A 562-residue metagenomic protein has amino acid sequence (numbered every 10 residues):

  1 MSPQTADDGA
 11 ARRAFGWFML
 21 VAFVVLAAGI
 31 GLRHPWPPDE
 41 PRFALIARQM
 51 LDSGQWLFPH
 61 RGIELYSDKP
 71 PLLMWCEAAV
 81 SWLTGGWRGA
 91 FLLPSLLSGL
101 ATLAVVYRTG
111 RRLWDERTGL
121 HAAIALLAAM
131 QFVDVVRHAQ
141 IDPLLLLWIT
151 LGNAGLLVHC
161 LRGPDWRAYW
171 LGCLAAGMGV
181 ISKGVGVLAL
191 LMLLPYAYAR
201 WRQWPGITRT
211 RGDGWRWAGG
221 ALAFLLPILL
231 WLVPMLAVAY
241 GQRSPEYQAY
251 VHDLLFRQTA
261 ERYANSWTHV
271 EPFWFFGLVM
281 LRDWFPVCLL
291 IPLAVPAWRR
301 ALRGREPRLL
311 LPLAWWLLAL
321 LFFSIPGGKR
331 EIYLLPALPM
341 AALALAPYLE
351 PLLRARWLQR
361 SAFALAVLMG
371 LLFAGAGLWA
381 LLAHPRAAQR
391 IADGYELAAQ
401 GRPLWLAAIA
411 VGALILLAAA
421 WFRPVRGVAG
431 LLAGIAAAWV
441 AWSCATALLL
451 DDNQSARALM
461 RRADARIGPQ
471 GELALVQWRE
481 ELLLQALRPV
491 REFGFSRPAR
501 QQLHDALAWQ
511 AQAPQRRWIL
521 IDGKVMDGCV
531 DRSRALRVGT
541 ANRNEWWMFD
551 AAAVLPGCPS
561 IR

Functional and structural regions predicted by a protein language model:
M1-L26, R216-A223: Start-transfer (signal-anchor) and selected internal transmembrane alpha helices of multi-pass inner/ER membrane
S2-D7, W166, W170, Y263 (+1 more regions): Membrane-embedded architecture of ER/inner-membrane glycosylation machinery
R12-L20, V106-A128: Transmembrane-helix signature of polytopic, membrane-embedded enzymes that assemble or transfer cell-envelope glycans
V24-A27, R42-L65, L72, A79: Extracytosolic helix-loop segments that constitute the early lumenal/periplasmic catalytic or substrate-binding loops
L45-R48, V187-E331, M340, P347 (+2 more regions): Transmembrane-lumen/periplasm boundary regions of multi-pass, lipid-linked membrane glycan transferases
L92-S95, R137-L145: Short acidic/glycine- and proline-prone juxtamembrane loop motifs at membrane-interface regions of multi-pass membrane
L93-L113, L151: Transmembrane-helix motifs of polytopic, lipid-linked glycan transferases
R112, R117, G152-L171, L349-L352: Membrane-interface transmembrane helices that cradle and orient dolichyl/undecaprenyl
